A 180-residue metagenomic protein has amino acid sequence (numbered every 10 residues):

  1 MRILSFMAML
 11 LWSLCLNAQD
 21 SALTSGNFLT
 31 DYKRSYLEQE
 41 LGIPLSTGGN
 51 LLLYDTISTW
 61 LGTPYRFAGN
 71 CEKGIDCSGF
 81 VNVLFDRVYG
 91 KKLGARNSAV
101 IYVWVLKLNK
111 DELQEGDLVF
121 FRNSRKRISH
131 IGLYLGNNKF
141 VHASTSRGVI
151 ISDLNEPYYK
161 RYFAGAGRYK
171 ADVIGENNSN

Functional and structural regions predicted by a protein language model:
M1-L4: Positively charged n-region of N-terminal signal peptides that target proteins for export
S13-C15: N-terminal signal peptide c-region/cleavage motif recognized by signal peptidases
Q19-L45, K107-L108, I128-S129, Y134-N180: Aromatic- and glycine-rich peptidoglycan recognition patches
E40-P44, T63-E115, Y169: Catalytic cysteine-centered active-site loop
N50-Y54, S58, S78-N82, L113 (+1 more regions): Extracytoplasmic/secreted envelope proteins and their assembly/folding machinery, especially bacterial periplasmic
G116-L118, N138: Structural motif
